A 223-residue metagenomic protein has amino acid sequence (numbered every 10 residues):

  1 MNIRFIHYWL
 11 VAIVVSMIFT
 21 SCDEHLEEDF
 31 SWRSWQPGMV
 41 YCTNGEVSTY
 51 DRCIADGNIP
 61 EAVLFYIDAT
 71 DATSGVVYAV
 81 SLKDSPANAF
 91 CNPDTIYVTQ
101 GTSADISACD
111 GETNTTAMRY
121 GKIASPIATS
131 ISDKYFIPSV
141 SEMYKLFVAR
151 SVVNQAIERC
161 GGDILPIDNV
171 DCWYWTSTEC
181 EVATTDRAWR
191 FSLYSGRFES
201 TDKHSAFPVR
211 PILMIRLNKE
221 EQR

Functional and structural regions predicted by a protein language model:
M1-L10: Bacterial N-terminal signal peptides that target proteins for export
I3, D68-A72, G162-I167, C180-E181 (+1 more regions): A general structural signal for short secondary-structure junctions and capping/turn motifs
A12-S16: Alpha-helical transmembrane segments
M17-S21: C-terminal motif of bacterial Sec signal peptides marking the signal peptidase cleavage site
C22-S132, K203-R223: Short, compositionally biased
T73, P86-N92, M143-V148, A183 (+1 more regions): Short, surface-exposed beta-strand/loop "edge" segments at domain boundaries and coil↔beta transitions
T115-F136, V140-S192: An exposed tryptophan-centered "aromatic clamp" motif
N169-C172, E179-R223: Terminal interaction module
